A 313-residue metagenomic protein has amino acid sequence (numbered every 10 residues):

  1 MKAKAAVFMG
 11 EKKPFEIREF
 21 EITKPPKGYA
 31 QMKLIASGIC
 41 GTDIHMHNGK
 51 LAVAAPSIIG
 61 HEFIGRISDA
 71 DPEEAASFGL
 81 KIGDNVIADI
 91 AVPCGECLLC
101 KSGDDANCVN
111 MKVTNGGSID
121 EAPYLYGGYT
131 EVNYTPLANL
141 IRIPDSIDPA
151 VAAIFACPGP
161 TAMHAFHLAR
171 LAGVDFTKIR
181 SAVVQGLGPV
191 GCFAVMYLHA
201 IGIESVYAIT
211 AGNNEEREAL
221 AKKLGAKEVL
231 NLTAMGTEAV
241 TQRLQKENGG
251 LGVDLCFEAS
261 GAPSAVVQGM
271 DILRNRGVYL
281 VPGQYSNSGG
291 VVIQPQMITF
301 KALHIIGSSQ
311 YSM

Functional and structural regions predicted by a protein language model:
G10, I35, L187, T210-G212 (+2 more regions): Cofactor-binding loop segments of dinucleotide-utilizing enzymes, especially the Rossmann-like FAD- and NAD(P)+-binding
E21-S37, K50-K101, A106, Y126 (+1 more regions): Glycine-rich beta-strand-centered segment in the early N-terminal region that forms part of a ligand/cofactor-binding
C94-Q185: NAD(P)H dinucleotide-binding glycine-rich loop of Rossmann-like/cofactor-binding domains, especially the beta1-alpha1
D145-M235, Q242: Mid-domain Rossmann-like dinucleotide-binding core that forms the NAD(H)/NADP(H) cofactor-binding site
I203, K222, P263-M313: Glycine-rich phosphate-binding loop and adjacent beta-alpha segment of Rossmann(oid) nucleotide-cofactor-binding
T237-G249: Short amphipathic alpha-helix with an adjacent loop that forms part of the alpha/beta core around
L251-F257: Short SAM/SAH-binding signature in class I
